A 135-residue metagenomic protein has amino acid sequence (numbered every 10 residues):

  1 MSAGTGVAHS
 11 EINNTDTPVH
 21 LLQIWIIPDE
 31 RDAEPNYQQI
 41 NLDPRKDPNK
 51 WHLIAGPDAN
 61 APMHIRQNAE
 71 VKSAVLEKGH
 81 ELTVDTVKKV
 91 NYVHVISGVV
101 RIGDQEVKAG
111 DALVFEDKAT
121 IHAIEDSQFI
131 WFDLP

Functional and structural regions predicted by a protein language model:
M1-P135: Jelly-roll (double-stranded beta-helix
